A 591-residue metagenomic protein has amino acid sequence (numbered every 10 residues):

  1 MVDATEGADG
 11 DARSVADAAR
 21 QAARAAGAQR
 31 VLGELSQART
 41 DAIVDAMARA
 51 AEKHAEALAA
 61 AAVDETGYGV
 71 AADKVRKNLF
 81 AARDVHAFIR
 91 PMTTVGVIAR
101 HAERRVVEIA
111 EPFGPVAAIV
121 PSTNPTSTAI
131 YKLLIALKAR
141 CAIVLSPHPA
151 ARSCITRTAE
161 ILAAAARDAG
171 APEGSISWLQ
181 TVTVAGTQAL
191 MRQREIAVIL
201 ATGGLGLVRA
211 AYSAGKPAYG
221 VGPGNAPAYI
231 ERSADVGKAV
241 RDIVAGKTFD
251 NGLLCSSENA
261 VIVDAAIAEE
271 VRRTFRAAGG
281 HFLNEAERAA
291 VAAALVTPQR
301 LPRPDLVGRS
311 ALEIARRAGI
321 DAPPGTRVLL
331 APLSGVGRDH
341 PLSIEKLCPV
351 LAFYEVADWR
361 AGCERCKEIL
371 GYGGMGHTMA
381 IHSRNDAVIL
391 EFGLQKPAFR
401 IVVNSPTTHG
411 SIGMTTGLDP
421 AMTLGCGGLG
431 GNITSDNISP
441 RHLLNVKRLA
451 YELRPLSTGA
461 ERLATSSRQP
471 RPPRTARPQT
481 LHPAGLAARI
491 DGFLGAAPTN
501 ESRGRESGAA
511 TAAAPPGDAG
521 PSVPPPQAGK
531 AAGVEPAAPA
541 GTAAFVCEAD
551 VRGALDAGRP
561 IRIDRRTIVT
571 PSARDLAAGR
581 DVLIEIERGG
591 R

Functional and structural regions predicted by a protein language model:
M1-V106, I135, A277: N-terminal Rossmann-like NAD(P)+-binding subdomain of aldehyde/semialdehyde dehydrogenases
T5, D11-V15, I130, K138 (+1 more regions): ALDH superfamily catalytic-core signature
E6, I320-L486: Conserved C-terminal structural/oligomerization subdomain of aldehyde/semialdehyde dehydrogenase
A26-Q29, G33-S36, M47-A55, A59-A62 (+17 more regions): Structural signal for hydrophobic packing residues in well-ordered secondary-structure cores of soluble enzyme domains
E34-A38, P172-I176, N251-L254, H281-A292 (+4 more regions): Flexible, glycine/charged-enriched surface loops at secondary-structure junctions
V97-K238: Rossmann-like NAD(P) dinucleotide-binding subdomain of oxidoreductase/dehydrogenase enzymes
L449, R454-R591: Short amphipathic alpha-helical interaction/tethering modules
